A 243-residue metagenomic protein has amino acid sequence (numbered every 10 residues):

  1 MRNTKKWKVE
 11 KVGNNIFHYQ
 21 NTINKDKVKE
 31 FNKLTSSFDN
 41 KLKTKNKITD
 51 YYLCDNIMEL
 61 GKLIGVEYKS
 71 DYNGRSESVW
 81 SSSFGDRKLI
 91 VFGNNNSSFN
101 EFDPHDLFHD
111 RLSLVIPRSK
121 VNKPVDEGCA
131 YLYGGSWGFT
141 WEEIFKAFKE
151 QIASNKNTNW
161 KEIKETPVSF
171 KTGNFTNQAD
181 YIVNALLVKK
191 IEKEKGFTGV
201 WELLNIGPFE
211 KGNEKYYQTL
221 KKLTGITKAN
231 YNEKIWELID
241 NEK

Functional and structural regions predicted by a protein language model:
M1-W7: Short beta-strand edge/turn micro-motifs at domain boundaries
W7-N122, Y216: Juxtacatalytic substrate-recognition/specificity segment
S98, P117-K243: Acidic/His/Gly-enriched intrinsically disordered linker/tail segments that often contain short helix/coil "MoRF-like"
